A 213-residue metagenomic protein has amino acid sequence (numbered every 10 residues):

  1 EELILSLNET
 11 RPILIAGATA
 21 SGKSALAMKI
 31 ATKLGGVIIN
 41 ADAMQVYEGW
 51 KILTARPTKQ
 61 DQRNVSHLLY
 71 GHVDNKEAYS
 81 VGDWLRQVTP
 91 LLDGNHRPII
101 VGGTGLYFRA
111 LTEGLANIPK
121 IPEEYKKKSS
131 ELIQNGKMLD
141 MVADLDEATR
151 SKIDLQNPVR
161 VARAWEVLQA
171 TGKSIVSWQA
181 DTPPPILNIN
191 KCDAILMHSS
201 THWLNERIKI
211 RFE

Functional and structural regions predicted by a protein language model:
E1-E213: Phosphate/pyrophosphate-binding catalytic cores of soluble transferases and nucleic-acid-acting enzymes
